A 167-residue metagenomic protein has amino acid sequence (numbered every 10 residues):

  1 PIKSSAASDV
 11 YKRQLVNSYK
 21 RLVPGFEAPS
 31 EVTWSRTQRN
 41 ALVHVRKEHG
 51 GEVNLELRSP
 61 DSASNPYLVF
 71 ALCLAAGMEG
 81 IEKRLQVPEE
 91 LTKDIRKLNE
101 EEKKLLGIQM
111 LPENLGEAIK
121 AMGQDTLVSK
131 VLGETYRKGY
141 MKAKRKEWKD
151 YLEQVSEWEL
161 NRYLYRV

Functional and structural regions predicted by a protein language model:
P1, E31-T33, K47, E153 (+1 more regions): Homeobox/homeodomain signature
P1-A7, Y11: Single conserved hydrophobic/aromatic residue that forms the stacking wall/gate of nucleotide- or nucleobase-binding
S5, C73-G77, A118-A121, D125: Generic, well-ordered alpha-helical scaffold segments in large soluble proteins
Y11, L42, R162-L164: Ordered hydrophobic segments in well-structured contexts
V16-L105: C-terminal catalytic subdomain
I95-V167: Acidic, glycine-enriched catalytic cores built around paired aspartates
